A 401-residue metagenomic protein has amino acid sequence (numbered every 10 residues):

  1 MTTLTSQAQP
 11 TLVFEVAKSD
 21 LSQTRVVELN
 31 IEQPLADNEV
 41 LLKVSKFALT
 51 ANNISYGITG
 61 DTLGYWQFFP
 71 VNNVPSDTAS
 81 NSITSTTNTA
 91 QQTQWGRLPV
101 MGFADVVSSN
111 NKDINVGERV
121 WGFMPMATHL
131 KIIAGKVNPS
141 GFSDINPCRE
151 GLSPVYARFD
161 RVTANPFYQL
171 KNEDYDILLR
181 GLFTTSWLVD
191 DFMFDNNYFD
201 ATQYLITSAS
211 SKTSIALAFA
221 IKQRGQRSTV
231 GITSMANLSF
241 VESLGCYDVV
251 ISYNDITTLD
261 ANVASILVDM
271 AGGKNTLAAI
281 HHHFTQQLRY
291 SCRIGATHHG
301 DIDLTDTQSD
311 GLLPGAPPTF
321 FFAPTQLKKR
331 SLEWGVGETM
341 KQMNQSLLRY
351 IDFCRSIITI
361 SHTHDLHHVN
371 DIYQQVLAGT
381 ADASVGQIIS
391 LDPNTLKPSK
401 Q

Functional and structural regions predicted by a protein language model:
A17-K46, A51-N53: A short N-terminal beta-strand-loop micro-motif at the entrance of redox/enzyme domains
L35-A48, D61-L130: Glycine-rich beta-strand-centered segment in the early N-terminal region that forms part of a ligand/cofactor-binding
W121-Q203: NAD(P)H dinucleotide-binding glycine-rich loop of Rossmann-like/cofactor-binding domains, especially the beta1-alpha1
Y204-S208: Conserved N-terminal Rossmann-fold NAD(P)-binding element of oxidoreductases
S214: N-terminal Rossmann-fold NAD(P) dinucleotide-binding loop
K222-L277: Adenosine-nucleotide cofactor-binding segment
A279-Y350: Glycine-rich phosphate-binding loop and adjacent beta-alpha segment of Rossmann(oid) nucleotide-cofactor-binding
L327-Q401: C-terminal hydrophobic helical "lid"/dimerization subdomain of Rossmann-like NAD(P)H-dependent oxidoreductases
